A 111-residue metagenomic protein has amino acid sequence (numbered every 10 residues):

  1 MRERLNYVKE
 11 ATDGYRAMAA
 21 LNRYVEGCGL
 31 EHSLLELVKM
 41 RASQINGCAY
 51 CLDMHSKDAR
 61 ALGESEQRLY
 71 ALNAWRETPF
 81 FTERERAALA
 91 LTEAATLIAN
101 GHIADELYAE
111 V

Functional and structural regions predicted by a protein language model:
M1-E36, D58-R60: Acidic, glycine/proline-rich low-complexity segments that act as flexible tails and inter-domain linkers
T12-A17, G47-C51, A99-E106: Short acidic alpha-helix initiation/capping motifs at coil-to-helix transition points, especially at protein N-termini
Y15-R16, L52-A71: Iron-sulfur (Fe-S) cluster-binding segments and ferredoxin-like electron-carrier domains, especially [2Fe-2S]
E36-K39, Q67-A74: Beta-strand segments within the central parallel beta-sheet cores of soluble alpha/beta enzyme folds
V38, A42-H55: Short, thiol/selenol-centered motifs that function as redox-active sites or metal-ligating centers
A71-V111: Mid-chain, well-packed structural core segment of small domains
